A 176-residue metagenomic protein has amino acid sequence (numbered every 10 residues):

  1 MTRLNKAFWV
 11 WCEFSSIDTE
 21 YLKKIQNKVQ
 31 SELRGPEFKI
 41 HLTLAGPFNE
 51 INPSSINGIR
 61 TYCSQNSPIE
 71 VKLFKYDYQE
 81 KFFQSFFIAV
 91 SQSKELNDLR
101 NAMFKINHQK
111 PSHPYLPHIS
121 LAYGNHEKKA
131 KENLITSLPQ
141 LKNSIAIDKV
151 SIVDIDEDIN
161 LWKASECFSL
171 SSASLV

Functional and structural regions predicted by a protein language model:
M1-V71, Q92-D148, L161-V176: Basic, often amphipathic N-terminal segments
F74-F83, S120, S151-L161: Short proline/glycine- and acidic-rich turn/helix-capping motifs at secondary-structure junctions
